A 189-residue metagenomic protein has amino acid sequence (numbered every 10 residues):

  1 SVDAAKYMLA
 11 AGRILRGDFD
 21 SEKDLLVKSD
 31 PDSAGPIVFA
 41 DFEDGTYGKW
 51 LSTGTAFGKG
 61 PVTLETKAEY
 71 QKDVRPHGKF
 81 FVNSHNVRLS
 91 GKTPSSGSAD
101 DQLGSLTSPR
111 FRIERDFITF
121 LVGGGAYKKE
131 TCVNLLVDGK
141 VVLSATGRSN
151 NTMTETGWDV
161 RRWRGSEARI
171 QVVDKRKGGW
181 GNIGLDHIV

Functional and structural regions predicted by a protein language model:
S1-E65: Extracellular carbohydrate-recognition regions
R16, D41-D44, S84, R110 (+1 more regions): Extracellular/lumenal ectodomain signal focusing on beta-strand-rich modules and carbohydrate-recognition contexts
D32-S33, V38-D41, R176-V189: Extracellular polysaccharide-targeting segments
F42, F117-G124, A168-D174: Extracellular beta-strand-rich recognition modules
T66-D100: Short carbohydrate-recognition loop motifs
N86-F117, Y127-E130, M153-G157: Short beta-strands within extracellular/lumenal beta-sheet-rich domains
E114, L121-C132, K177-W180: Extended, low-complexity, turn-rich repeat/linker tracts enriched in Gly/Pro/Ser/Thr and Asp/Glu that occur
L135-I183: Extracellular carbohydrate recognition and processing domains and analogous Trp-centered ligand-binding platforms
